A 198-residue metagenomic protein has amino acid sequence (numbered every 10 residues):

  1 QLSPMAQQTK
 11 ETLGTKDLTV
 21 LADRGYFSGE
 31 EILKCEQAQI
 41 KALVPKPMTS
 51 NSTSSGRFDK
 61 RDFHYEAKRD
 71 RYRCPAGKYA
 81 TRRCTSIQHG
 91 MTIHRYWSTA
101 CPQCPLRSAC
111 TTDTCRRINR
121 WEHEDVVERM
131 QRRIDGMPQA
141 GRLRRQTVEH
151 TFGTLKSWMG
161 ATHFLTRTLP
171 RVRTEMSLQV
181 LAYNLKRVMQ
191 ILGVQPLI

Functional and structural regions predicted by a protein language model:
Q1-I198: Anion-binding and metal-coordination hotspots
